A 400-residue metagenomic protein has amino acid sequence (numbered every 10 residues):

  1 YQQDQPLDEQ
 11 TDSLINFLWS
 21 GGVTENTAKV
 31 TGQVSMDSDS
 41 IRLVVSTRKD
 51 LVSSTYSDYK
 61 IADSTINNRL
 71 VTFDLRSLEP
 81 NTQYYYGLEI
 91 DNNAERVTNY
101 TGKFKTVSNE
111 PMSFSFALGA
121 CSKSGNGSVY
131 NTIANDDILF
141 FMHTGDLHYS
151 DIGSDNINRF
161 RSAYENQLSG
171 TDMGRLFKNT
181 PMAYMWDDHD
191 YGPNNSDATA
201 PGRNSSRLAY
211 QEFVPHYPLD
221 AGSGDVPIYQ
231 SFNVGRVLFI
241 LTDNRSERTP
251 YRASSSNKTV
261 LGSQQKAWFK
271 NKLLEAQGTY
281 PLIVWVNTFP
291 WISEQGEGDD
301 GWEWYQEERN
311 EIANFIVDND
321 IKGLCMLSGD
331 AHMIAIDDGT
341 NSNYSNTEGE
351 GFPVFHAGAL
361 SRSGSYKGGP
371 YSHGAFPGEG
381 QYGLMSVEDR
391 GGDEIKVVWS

Functional and structural regions predicted by a protein language model:
D4-S400: Metal-dependent phosphoester/phosphodiester hydrolase catalytic core
